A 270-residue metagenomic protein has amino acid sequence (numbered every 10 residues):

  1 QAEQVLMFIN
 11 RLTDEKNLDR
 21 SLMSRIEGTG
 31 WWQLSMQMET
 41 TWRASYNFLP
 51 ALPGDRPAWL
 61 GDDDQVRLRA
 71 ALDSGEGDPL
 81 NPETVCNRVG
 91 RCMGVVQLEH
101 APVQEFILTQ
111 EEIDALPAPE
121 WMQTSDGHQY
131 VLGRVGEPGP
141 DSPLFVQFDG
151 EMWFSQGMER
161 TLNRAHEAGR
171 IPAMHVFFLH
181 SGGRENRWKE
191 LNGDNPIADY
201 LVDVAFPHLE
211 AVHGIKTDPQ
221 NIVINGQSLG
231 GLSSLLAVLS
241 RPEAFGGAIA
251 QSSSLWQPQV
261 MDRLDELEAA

Functional and structural regions predicted by a protein language model:
Q1-K16, G28-M38, W42-A270: Non-catalytic cap/lid and distal C-terminal segments of serine-dependent acyl enzymes
D19-R20: Extracytoplasmic beta-sandwich strand-turn segments characteristic of Greek-key/jelly-roll folds
M23-R25: C-terminal target-recognition/interaction regions appended to catalytic cores
